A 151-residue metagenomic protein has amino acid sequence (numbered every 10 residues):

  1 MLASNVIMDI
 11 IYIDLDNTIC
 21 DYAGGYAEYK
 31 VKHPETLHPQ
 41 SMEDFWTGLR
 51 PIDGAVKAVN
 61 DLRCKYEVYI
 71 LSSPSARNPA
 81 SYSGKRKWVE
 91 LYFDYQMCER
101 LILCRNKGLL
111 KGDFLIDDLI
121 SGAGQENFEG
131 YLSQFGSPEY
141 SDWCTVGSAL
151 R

Functional and structural regions predicted by a protein language model:
L2-L49: Active-site neighborhood of HAD-like aspartate-dependent phosphohydrolases
I10, C98-N127: Conserved Lys-Pro-Asp/Glu-containing loop-to-beta segment of HAD-superfamily phosphomonoesterases, centered on
C20-A23, I70, R77-S81, L109-K111 (+2 more regions): Short catalytic/ligand-binding loop motif for oxyanion handling, primarily in non-cytosolic enzymes, centered on
A27-V31, K87-W88, G130-Q134: Glycine-rich, phosphate-binding/catalytic loops in enzymes
R50, A55-S83, V89: Substrate-recognition element of Asp-dependent hydrolases with the DxDx(T/V) motif
K87-L101: Structural recognition of alpha->loop->beta junctions
F114-R151: Acidic, Mg2+-coordinating phosphoryl-transfer loop and its flanking beta/alpha structural elements, shared across
